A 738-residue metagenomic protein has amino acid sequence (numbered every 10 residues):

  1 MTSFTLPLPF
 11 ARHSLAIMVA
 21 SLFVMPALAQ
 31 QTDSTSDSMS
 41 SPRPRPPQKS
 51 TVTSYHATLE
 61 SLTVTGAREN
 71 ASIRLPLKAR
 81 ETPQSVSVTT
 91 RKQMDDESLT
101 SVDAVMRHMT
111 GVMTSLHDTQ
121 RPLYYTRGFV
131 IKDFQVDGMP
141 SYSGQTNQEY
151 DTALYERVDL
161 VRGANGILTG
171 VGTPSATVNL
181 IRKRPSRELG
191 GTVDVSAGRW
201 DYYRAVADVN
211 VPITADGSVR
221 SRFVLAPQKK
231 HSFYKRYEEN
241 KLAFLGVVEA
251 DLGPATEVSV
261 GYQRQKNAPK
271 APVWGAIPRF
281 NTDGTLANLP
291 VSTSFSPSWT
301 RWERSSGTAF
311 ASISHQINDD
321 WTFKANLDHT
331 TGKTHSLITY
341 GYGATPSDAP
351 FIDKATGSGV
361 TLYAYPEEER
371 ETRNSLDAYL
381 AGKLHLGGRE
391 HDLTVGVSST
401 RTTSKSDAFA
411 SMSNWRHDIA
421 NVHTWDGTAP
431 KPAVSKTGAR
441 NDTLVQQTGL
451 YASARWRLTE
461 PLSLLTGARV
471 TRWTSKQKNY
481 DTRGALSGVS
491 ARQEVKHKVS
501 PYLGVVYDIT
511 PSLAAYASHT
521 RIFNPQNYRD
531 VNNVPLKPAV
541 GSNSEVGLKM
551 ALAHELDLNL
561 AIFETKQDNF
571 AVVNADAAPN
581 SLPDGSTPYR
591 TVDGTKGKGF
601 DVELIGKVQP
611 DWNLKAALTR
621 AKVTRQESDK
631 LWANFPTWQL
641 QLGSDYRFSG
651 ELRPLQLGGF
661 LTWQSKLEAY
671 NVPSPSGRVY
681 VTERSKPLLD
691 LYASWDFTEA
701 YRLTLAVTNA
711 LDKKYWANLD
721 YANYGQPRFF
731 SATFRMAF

Functional and structural regions predicted by a protein language model:
P42-L189, I522, V546: Acidic, small-polar-rich N-terminal luminal/periplasmic segments of exported/outer-membrane proteins
A153-E156, I167-G246, L252-T256, G307 (+1 more regions): Outer-membrane beta-barrel translocator/receptor signature
Q228-S232, L245-D251, A255-Q316, T331-E371 (+3 more regions): Acidic/polar loop-and-plug regions of large Gram-negative outer-membrane beta-barrel proteins
E249-D251, E371, E390-T402, N441-Q567 (+3 more regions): Structural signature of Gram-negative outer-membrane beta-barrels, strongest in the C-terminal barrel of TonB-dependent
A309-T331, L362-Y480: Face-selective signature of the C-terminal outer-membrane beta-barrel domain
S314-D328, G332-I338, D508, A515 (+2 more regions): Membrane-embedded beta-barrel scaffold of Gram-negative outer-membrane proteins
E564, Y589-V672, L711-K714: Gram-negative outer-membrane beta-barrel transporters
D568, T662-S674, E683, L691-F738: C-terminal beta-signal and adjacent terminal beta-strands/loops of Gram-negative outer-membrane beta-barrel proteins
